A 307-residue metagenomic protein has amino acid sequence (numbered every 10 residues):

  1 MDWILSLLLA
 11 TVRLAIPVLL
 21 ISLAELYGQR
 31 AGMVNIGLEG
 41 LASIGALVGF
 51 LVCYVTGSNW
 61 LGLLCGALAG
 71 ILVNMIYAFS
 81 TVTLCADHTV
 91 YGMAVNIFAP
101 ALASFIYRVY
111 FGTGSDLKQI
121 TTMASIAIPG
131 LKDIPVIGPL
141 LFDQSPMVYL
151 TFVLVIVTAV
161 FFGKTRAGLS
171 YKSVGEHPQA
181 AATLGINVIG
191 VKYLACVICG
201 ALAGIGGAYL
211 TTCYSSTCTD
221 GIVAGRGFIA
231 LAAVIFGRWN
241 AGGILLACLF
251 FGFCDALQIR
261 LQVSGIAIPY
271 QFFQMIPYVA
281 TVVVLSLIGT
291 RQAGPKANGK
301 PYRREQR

Functional and structural regions predicted by a protein language model:
S6-V55, L63, L68, L72-T89 (+1 more regions): Single transmembrane alpha-helix segments in multi-pass membrane proteins
L8-T11, G40, W60-L68, V90 (+4 more regions): Hydrophobic alpha-helical transmembrane segments
I21-S22, A46-F50, P100-A101, V148-V160 (+4 more regions): Hydrophobic core segments of alpha-helical transmembrane domains in multi-pass membrane transport and ion-translocation
R30-V34, V73-G130, K164, A224-G225 (+1 more regions): Short loop segments and helix-boundary regions at transmembrane helix junctions of multi-pass inner-membrane proteins
P100-K164, G265-F273, G299-R307: Transmembrane helix-bundle core of multi-pass membrane transporters and related energy-transducing complexes
L140-C218, A241, L246: Helix-loop-helix "hairpin" substructures at the membrane interface of multi-pass membrane proteins
E176-G190, L261-R307: Cytosolic-side transmembrane-helix boundaries in multi-pass membrane proteins
A203, Y214-Y278: Transmembrane alpha-helical segments in multi-pass inner-membrane proteins
